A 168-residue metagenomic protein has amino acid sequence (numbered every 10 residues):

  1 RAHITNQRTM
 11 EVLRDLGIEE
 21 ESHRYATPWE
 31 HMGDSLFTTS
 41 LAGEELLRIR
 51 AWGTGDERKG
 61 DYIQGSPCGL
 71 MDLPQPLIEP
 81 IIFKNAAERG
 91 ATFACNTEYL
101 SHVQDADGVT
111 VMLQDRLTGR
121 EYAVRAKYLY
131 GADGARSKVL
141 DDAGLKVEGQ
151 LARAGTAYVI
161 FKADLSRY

Functional and structural regions predicted by a protein language model:
R1-R89, V103: Active-site-adjacent segment of FAD-dependent monooxygenases/related oxidoreductases
T39-A42, L113-T118: Short acidic, glycine-rich loop/turn motifs
T92-A94, E148: General small-molecule cofactor/ligand-binding pocket signal
C95-T110, Q114-R116: A conserved short coil-to-beta-strand element within the FAD-binding core of flavoproteins
L117-Y128, A132: Core beta-strand elements of the Rossmann-like FAD/NAD(P) dinucleotide-binding domain in flavoenzyme oxidoreductases
G131-L145: Flavin (primarily FAD) binding-site architecture
I160-Y168: Flavin-dependent oxidoreductases
